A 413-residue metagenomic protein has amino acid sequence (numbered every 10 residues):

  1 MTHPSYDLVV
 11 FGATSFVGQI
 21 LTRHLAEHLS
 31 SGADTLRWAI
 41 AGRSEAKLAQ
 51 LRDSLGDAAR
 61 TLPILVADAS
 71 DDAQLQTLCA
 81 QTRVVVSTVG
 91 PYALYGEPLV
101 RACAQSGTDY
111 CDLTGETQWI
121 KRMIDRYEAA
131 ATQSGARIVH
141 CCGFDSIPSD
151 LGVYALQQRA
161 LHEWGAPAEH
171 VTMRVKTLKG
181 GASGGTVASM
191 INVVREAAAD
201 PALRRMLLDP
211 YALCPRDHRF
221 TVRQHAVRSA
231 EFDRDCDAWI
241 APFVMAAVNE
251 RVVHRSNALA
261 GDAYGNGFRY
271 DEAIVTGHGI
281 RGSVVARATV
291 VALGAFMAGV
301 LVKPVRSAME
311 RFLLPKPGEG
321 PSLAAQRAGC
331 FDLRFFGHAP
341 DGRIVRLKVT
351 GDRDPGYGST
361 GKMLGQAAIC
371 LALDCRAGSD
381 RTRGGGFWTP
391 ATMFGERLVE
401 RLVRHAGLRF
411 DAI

Functional and structural regions predicted by a protein language model:
Y6-L29: N-terminal Rossmann NAD(P)H-binding glycine-rich loop of SDR-like oxidoreductase domains
D7, R83-V84, D109: Structural motif
H24-T35, A260-D262: A short, Lys/Arg-enriched amphipathic alpha-helix followed by its capping loop at the start of a domain
S30-K47: Conserved glycine-rich Rossmann-like NAD(P)H-binding loop of the short-chain dehydrogenase/reductase
Q50-R60: Short, conserved SAM-binding/catalytic segment of Class I S-adenosyl-L-methionine-dependent methyltransferases
L65-Y95: Conserved Rossmann-fold cofactor-binding substructure of NAD(P)-dependent oxidoreductases
P91-A212, R255: Glycine-/Pro-rich loop/turn segments that contact NAD(P) or position catalytic residues in Rossmann-like domains
Q158-I413: C-terminal catalytic/substrate-binding lobe primarily of soluble NAD(P)-dependent oxidoreductases
